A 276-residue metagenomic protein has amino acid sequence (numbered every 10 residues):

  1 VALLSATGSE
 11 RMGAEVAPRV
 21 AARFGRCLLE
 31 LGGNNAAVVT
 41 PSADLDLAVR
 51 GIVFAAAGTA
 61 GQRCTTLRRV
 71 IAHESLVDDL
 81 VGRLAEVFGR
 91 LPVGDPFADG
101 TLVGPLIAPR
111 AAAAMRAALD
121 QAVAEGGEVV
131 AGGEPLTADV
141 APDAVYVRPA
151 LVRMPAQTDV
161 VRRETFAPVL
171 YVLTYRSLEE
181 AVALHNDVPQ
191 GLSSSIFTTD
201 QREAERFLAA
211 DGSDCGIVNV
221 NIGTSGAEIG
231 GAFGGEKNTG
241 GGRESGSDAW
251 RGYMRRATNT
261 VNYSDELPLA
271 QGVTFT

Functional and structural regions predicted by a protein language model:
V1, E125-E128, Q190-L192, D214: Alpha-to-beta junction loops
V1-A2, G235: Short secondary-structure boundary/capping segments
L3-A156, V220, P268-L269, T274-F275: ALDH superfamily catalytic-core signature
V38, P92, D139-T276: Conserved C-terminal structural/oligomerization subdomain of aldehyde/semialdehyde dehydrogenase
